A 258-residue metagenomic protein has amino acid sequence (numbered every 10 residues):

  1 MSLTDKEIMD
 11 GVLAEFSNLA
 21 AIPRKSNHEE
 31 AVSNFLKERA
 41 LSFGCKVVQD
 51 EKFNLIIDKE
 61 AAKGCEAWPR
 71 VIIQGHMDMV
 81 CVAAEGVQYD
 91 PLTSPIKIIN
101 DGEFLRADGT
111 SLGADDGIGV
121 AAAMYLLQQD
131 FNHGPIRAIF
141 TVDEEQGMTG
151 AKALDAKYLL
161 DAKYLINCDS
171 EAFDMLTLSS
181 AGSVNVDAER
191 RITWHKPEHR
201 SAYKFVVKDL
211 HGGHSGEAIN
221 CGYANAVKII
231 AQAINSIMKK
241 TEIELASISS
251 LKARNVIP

Functional and structural regions predicted by a protein language model:
S2-E103: Acidic/His- and Gly-rich active-site-bordering loop/insert found across diverse amide/peptide-bond hydrolases
L19-I22, F43, Q129-H133, I230-K240: Change "in soluble alpha/beta enzymes" to "in soluble alpha/beta proteins
S33, D116-V120, V227: Short alpha-helical patches at coil-to-helix transitions and adjacent helical residues in well-structured domains
L36, V120-L127, I230-I234: Buried hydrophobic packing segments
D50-K52, T141, I248: Conserved beta-strand termini and adjacent loop/short-helix elements that scaffold enzyme active sites in alpha/beta
C65-Q146, A151-D155, A162-K163, A202: Active-site metal-coordination/substrate-binding segment of hydrolases, especially metallo-dependent peptidases
S94-K97, D101-R106, T110, E145-Q146 (+1 more regions): Midchain, well-structured core segments that form catalytic/ion-binding scaffolds
